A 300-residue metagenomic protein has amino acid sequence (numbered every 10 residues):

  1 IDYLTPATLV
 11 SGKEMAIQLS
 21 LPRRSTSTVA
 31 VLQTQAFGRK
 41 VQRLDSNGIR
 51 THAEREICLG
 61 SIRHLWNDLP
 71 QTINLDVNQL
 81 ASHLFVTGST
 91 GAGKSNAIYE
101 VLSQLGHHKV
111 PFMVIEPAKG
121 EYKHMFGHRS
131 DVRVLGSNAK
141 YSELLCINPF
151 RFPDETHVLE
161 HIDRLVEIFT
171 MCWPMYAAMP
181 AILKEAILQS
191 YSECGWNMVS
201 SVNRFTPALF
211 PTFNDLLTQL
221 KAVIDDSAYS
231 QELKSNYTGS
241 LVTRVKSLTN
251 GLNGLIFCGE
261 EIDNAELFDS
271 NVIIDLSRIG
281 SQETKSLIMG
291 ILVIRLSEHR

Functional and structural regions predicted by a protein language model:
I1-R55: An aromatic-glycine-centered, glycine-rich loop/turn in mixed alpha/beta architecture
D2, P6-L9, S61, V77 (+2 more regions): Hydrophobic side chains in beta-strands
L32-L44, L65-T72, S89-A92, A139-E143 (+1 more regions): Short low-complexity stretches enriched in small and charged residues
Q42-R63, E283-R300: N-terminal-biased segments
S46-T87, K246, N250-R278: The Walker A/P-loop phosphate-binding site
H52-N138: Glycine-rich phosphate-binding loop of nucleotide-binding enzymes
L102-R300: P-loop NTPase motor domains
